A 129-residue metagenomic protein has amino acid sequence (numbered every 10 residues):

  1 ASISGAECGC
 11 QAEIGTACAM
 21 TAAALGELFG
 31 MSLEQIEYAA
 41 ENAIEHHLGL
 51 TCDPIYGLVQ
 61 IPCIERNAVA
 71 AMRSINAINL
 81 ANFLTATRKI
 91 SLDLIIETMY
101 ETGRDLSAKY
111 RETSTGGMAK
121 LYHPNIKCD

Functional and structural regions predicted by a protein language model:
A1-E7, P54-V59: Glycine/charged-rich beta-loop-alpha catalytic/anionic-binding loops adjacent to active sites
S4, C8, A12, S32-E34: Long alpha-helical, hydrophobic tracts
E13-A17: Glycine-rich phosphate/ribose-binding loops and adjacent secondary-structure elements that form binding surfaces
C18-D129: Functionally critical mobile loop/hinge segments
